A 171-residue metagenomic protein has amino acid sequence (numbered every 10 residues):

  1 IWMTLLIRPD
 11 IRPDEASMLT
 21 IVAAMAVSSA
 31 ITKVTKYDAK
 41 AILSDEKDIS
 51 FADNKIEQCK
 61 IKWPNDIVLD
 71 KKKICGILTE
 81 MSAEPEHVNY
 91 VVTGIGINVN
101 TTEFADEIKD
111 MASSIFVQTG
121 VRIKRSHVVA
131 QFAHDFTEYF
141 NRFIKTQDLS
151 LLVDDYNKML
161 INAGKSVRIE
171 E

Functional and structural regions predicted by a protein language model:
I1-D10, M18-M25: DPxDG-like acidic metal-binding loop motif
R8-R12, V117-G120: Short amphipathic alpha-helical segments at helix-loop
R12-A16, I123-R125: Short, conserved charged micro-motifs
I21-D38, I42-C59, L69-E171: Long, positively charged amphipathic alpha-helical accessory segments at protein N-termini or as interdomain linkers
W63: A cytosolic small-molecule/anion-sensing beta-strand core signal
